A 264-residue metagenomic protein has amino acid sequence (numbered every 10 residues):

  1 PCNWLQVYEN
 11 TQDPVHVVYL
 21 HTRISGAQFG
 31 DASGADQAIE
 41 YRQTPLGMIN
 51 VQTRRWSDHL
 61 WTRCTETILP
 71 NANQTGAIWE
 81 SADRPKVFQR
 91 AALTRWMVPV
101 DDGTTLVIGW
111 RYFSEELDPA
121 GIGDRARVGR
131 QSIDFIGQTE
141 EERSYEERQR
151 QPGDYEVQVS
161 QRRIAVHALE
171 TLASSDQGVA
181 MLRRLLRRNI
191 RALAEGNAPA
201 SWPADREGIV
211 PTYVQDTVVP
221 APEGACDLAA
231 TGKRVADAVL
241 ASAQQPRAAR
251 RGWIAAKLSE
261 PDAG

Functional and structural regions predicted by a protein language model:
P1-G264: C-terminal catalytic domain of Rieske-type non-heme iron oxygenases
